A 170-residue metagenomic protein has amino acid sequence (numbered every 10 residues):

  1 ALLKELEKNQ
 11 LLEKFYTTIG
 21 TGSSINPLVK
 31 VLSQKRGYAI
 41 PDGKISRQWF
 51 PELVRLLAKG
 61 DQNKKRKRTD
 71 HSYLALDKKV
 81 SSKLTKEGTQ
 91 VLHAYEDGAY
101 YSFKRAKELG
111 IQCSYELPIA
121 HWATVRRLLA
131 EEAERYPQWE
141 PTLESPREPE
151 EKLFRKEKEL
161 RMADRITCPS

Functional and structural regions predicted by a protein language model:
A1-K44, S81, T85-G88: N-terminal subdomain of nucleotide-sugar transferases
A1-L2, I25, S102-K104, V125: Short glycine-/acidic-enriched loop or helix-start segments at secondary-structure transitions that form or flank
T18, A94-G98, M162, I166-S170: Replace "coordinates the UDP/GDP/TDP-sugar" with "coordinates nucleotide-activated sugar donors
I19-S23, D97-Y100, P118-A123: Short, solvent-exposed loop/turn segments at secondary-structure junctions
Q48, E52-R68, L109-F154: Acceptor-binding helix/loop patch of EC 2.4 sugar-transfer enzymes, predominantly nucleotide-sugar-dependent
K67-S82: Solvent-exposed adhesion/ligand-recognition segments of exported proteins
K78-G88, Y100-K104, E108-L109, H121 (+1 more regions): Membrane-proximal helix-turn-helix segments that form the acceptor-binding/catalytic region of lipid-linked
